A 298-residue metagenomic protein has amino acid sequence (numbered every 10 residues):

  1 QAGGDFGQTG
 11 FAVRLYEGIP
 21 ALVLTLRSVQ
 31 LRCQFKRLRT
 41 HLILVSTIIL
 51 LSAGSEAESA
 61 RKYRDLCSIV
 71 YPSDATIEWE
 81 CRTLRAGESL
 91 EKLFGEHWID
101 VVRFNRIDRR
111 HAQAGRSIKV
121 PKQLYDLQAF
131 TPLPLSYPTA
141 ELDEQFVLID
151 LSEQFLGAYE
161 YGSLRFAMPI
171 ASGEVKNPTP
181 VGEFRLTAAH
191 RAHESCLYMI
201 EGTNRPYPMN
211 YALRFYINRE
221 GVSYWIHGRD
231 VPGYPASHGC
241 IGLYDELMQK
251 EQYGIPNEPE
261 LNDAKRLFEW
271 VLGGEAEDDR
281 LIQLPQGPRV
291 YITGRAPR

Functional and structural regions predicted by a protein language model:
H41-L50: Bacterial N-terminal signal peptides
L51-R61: Bacterial Sec-dependent signal peptides at the C-terminal "C-region" and cleavage site
R61, L197-R298: Exported/periplasmic cell-wall-interacting domains
D65-H97: Primarily a LysM-type cell-wall glycan-binding module
C67-D74, V120-E144: Intrinsically disordered, low-complexity Ser/Thr-rich linker and spacer segments in cell-wall-related proteins
R85-A112, F166-A167: LysM (lysin motif) carbohydrate-binding repeats in extracellular/periplasmic proteins that recognize
F130-Y234, P288, I292-A296: Gly/Pro-biased beta-strand-loop elements
